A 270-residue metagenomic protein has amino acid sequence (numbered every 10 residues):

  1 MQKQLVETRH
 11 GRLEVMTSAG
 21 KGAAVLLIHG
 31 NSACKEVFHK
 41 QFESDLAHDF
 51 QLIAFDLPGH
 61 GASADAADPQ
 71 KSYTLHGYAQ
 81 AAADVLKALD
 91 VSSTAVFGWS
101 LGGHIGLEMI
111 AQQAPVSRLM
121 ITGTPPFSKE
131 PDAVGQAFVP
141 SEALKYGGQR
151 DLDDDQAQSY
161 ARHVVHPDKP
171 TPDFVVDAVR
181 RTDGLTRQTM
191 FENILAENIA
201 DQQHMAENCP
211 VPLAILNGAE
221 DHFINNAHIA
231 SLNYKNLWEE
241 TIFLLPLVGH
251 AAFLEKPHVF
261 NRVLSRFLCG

Functional and structural regions predicted by a protein language model:
M1-R12: N-terminal cap/lid segment of alpha/beta-hydrolase-fold proteins
G11-D65: Conserved HGGG/HGGXW glycine-rich cap/lid loop of the alpha/beta-hydrolase fold
K35-K40, A62-D65, H104, E130 (+2 more regions): Short N-terminal helix/helix-N-cap motif within the alpha/beta-hydrolase-1
D45, P210-V248, L254, V259: Conserved loop-alpha-helix segment in the C-terminal half of the alpha/beta-hydrolase fold that carries the catalytic
I53-F97, R262: Active-site loop/oxyanion-hole signature of alpha/beta-hydrolase fold enzymes
G98-G102, G106: Gly/Ala-rich beta-loop-alpha elbow adjacent to hydrolase catalytic centers
A111, P115-Q149: Flexible "cap/lid" loop of the alpha/beta hydrolase fold
E130-D132, R150-E207: Conserved alpha/beta-hydrolase catalytic His-Asp/Glu region
